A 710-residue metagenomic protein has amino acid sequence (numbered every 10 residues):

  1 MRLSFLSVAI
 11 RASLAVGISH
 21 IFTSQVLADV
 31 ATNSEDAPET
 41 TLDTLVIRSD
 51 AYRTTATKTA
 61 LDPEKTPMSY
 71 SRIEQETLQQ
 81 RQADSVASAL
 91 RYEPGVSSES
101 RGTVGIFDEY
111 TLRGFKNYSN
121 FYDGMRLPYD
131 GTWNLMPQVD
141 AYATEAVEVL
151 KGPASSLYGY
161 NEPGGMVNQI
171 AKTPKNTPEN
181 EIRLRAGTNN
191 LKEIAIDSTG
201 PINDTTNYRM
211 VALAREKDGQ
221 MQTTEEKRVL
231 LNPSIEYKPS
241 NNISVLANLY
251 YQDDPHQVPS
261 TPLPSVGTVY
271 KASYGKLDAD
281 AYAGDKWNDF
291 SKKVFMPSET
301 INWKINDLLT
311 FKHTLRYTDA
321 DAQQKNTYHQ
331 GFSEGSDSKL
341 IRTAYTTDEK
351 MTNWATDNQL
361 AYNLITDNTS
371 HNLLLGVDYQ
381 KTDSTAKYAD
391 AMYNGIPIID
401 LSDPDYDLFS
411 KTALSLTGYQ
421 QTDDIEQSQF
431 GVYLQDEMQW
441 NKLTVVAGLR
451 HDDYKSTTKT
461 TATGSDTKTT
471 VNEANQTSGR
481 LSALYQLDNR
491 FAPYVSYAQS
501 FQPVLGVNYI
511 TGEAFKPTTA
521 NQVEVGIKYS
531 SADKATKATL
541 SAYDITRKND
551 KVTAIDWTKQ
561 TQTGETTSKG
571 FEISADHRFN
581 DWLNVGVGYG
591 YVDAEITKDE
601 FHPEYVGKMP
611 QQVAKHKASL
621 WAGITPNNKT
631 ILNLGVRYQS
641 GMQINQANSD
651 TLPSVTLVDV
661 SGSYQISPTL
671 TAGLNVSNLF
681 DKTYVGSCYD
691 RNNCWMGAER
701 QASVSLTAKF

Functional and structural regions predicted by a protein language model:
V30, P38-T177, I182, S500 (+1 more regions): Acidic, small-polar-rich N-terminal luminal/periplasmic segments of exported/outer-membrane proteins
P128-Y129, Y142-E145, S156-P233, Y237-I243 (+2 more regions): Outer-membrane beta-barrel translocator/receptor signature
R215, G219, N232-K238, N242-K304 (+5 more regions): Acidic/polar loop-and-plug regions of large Gram-negative outer-membrane beta-barrel proteins
K238-S240, M351, N368-N372, D378-T382 (+5 more regions): Structural signature of Gram-negative outer-membrane beta-barrels, strongest in the C-terminal barrel of TonB-dependent
P255-V269, D383-T385, R480, L484-E524 (+6 more regions): Surface-exposed extracellular loop regions of Gram-negative outer-membrane beta-barrel proteins, predominantly
P297-A320, R342-T460: Face-selective signature of the C-terminal outer-membrane beta-barrel domain
N302-K304, L308-R316, A320-N326, P517-E600: Membrane-embedded beta-barrel scaffold of Gram-negative outer-membrane proteins
K442, D544, Q562-A647, T671 (+2 more regions): Gram-negative outer-membrane beta-barrel transporters
